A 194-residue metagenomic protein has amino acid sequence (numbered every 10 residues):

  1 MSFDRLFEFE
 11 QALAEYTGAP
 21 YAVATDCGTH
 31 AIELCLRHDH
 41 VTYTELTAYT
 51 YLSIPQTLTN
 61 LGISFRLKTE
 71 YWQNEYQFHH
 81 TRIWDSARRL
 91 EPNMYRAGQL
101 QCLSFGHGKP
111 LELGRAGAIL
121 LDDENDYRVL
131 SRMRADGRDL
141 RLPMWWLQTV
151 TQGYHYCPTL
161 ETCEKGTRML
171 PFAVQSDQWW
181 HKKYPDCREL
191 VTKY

Functional and structural regions predicted by a protein language model:
M1-F9, R168: A structural motif shared across PLP-dependent enzymes of the aminotransferase-like
E8, H30, L52-S53, N125: Short alpha-helical
Q11-C35, Y43-Y49: Short loop-beta-helix segment that forms the pyridoxal 5′-phosphate
A19-P20, H79-H80, A97-Q99: Short, well-ordered alpha-helix to beta-strand connector turns
A31-L36, L58, G117, K165: Buried hydrophobic packing segments
L34-N93: PLP-dependent aminotransferase-like
L90-P92, A97-Y194: Active-site region of PLP-dependent enzymes
